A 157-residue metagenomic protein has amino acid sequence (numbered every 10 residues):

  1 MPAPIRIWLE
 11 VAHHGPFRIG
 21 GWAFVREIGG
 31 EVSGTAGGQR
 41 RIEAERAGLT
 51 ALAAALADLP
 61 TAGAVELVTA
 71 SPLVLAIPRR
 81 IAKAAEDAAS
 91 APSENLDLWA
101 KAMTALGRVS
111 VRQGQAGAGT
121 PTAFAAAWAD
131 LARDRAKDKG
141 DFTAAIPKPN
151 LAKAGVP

Functional and structural regions predicted by a protein language model:
M1-R46, D58: RNase H-like nuclease fold core
R6, F17-I19, A62, V68 (+1 more regions): C-terminal functional segments of enzyme domains
I42-T50, S93-L96: Conserved phosphate-coordination/catalytic loops
A54: Nucleotide and nucleotide-moiety/phosphate-recognizing core
